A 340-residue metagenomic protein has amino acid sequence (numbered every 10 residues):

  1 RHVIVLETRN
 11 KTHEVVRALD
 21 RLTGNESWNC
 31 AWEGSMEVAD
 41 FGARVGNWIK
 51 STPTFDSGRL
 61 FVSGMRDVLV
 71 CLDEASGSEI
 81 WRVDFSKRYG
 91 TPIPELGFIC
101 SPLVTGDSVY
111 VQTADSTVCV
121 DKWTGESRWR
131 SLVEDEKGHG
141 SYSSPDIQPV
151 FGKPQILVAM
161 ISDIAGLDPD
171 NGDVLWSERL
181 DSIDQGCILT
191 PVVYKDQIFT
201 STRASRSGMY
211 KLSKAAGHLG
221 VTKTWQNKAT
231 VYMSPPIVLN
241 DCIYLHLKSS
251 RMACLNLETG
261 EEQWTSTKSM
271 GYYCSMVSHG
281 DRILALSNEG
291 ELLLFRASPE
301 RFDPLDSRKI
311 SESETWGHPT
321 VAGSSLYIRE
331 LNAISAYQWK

Functional and structural regions predicted by a protein language model:
R1-K340: Noncatalytic, solvent-exposed loop/strand surfaces of beta-propeller-type extracellular/periplasmic domains
